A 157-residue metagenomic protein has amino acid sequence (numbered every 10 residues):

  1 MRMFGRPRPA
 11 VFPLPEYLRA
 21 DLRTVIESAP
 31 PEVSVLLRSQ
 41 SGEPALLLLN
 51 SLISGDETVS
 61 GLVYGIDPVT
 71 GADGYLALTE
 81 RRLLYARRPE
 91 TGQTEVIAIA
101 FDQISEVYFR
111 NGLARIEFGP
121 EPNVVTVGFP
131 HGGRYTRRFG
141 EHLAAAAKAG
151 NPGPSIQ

Functional and structural regions predicted by a protein language model:
R2-E27, P31, V35, L47-N50 (+2 more regions): Acidic, Ser/Thr- and proline-rich intrinsically disordered linker/docking segments of eukaryotic scaffolds
P30-E43, T79-L84: Short low-complexity stretches enriched in small and charged residues
V35-V59: Disordered, polybasic Ser/Thr-rich segments at the N-terminal boundary of pleckstrin homology
G61-V63: Short, flexible loop segments at the rims of nucleotide/cofactor-binding pockets, characterized by
T70-R87: Polybasic phosphoinositide-binding surfaces of eukaryotic membrane-targeting domains
